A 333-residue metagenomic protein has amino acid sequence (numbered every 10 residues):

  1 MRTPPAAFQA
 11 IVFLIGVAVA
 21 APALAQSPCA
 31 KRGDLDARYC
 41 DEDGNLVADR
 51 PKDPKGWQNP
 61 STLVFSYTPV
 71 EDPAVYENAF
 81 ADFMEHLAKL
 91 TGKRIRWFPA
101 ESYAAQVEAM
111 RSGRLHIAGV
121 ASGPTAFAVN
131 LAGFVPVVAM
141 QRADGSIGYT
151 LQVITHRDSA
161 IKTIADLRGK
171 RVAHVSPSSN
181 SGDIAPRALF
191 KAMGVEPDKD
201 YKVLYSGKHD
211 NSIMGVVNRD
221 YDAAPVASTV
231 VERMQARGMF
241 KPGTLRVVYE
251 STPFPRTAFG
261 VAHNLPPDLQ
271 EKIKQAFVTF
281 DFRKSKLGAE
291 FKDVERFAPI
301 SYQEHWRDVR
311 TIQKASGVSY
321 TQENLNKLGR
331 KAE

Functional and structural regions predicted by a protein language model:
Q9-V19: Bacterial N-terminal signal peptides
A21-A105, A289-E333: N-terminal hydrophobic or amphipathic helices and topogenic motifs
F65-A88, G123, S146-M214, Y221-A223 (+2 more regions): Bilobed "Venus flytrap"/periplasmic-binding protein-like clamshell domains and structurally analogous long
T68, A143-Q152, M239-F277, D281 (+1 more regions): Periplasmic-binding protein-like
W97-E108, P197-M214, P253-P255: Short helix-initiation/N-cap motifs at beta->coil->alpha
F98-G133, V231-A236: Pocket-flanking alpha-helical
R111-V120, G133-F134, K170-V172, V217-V226: Alpha-to-beta junction loops
A128-M140, M234-V248: Ligand-binding "clamshell"
